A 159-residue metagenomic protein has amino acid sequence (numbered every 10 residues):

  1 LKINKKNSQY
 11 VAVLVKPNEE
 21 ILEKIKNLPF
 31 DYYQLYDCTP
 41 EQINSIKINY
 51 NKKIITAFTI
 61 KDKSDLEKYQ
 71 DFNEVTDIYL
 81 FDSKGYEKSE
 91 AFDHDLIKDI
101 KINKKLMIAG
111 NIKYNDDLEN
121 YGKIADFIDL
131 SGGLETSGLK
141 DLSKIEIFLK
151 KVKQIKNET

Functional and structural regions predicted by a protein language model:
L1, L22-I25, P40-N44, L66-Q70 (+3 more regions): Generic structural signal for well-ordered alpha-helices, preferentially at hydrophobic/aromatic core positions
L1-N4, N44-N49, S131-T159: C-terminal helical cap(s) of enzyme catalytic domains, especially alpha/beta-barrels
I3-K5, N27, K47-Y50, F72-V75 (+2 more regions): Short, conserved loop/helix-junction motifs that constitute active-site signature segments in enzyme catalytic cores
Q9-P17, L22-K47, K52-D71, D77-E90 (+1 more regions): Catalytic beta/alpha-barrel core
Y33, Y79, D93, I97 (+3 more regions): Conserved, mostly hydrophobic/aromatic
L35-T39, K84-K88, K123-E146: Glycine-rich phosphate-binding active-site loops on the catalytic face of alpha/beta enzymes
K104-I108, D126: A short pocket-lining beta-strand/turn micro-motif at the edge of beta-sheets
I108-L118, E135: A C-terminal functional module that forms or caps the active site or interfaces directly with catalytic machinery
